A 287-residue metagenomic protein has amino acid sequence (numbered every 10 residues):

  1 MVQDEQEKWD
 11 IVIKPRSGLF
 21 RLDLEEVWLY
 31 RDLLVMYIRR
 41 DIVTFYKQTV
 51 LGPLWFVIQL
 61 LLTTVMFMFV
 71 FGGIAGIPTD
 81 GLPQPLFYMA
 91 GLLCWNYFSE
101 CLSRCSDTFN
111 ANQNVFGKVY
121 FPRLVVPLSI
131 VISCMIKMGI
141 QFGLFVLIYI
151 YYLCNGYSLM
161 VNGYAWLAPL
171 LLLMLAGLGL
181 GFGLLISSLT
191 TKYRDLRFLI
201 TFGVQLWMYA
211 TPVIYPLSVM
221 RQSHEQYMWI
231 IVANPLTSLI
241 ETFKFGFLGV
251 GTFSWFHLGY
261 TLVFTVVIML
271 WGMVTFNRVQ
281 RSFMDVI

Functional and structural regions predicted by a protein language model:
M1-I287: Hydrophobic transmembrane alpha-helices and immediately adjacent juxtamembrane helices of multi-pass inner-membrane
